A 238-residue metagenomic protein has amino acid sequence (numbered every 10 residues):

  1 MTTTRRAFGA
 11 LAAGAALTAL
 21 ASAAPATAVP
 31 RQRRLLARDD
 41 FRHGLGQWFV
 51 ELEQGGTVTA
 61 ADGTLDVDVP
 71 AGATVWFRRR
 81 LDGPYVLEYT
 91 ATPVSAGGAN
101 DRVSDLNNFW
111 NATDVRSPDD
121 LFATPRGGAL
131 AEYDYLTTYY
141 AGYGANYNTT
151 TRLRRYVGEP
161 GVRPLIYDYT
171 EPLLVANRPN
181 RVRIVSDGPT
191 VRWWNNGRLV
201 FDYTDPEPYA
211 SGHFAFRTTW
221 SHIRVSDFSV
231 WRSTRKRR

Functional and structural regions predicted by a protein language model:
M1-A15: N-terminal secretory signal peptides and thylakoid transit peptides that target proteins across membranes
V29-L52: Extracellular carbohydrate-recognition regions
F41, F228-V230: Extracellular beta-strand elements of beta-rich domains used for carbohydrate recognition/degradation or cell-matrix
F41, Y89, L174-Y203: Carbohydrate-binding surfaces in secreted/extracellular proteins
T57-A71: Short carbohydrate-recognition loop motifs
G72-R154: Secretory/extracellular carbohydrate-interaction modules and structurally similar beta-sandwich "look-alikes"
E159-P179: Short, aromatic/His-centered strand-loop micro-motif at the edge of beta-sheets
Y203-R224: Flexible glycan-contacting loops in extracellular carbohydrate-active proteins
